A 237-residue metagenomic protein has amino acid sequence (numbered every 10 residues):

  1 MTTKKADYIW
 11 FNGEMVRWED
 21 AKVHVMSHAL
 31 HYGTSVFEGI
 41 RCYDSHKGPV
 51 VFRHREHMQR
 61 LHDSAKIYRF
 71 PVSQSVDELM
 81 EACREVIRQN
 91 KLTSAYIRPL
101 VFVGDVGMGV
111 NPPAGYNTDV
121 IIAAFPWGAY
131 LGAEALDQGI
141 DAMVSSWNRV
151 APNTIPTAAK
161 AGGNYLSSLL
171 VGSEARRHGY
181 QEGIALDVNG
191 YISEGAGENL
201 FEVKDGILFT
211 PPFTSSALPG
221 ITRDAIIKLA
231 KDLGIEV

Functional and structural regions predicted by a protein language model:
M1-Q74, E78-E85, M108-V237: Helix-start/capping segments and mature chain N-termini
R88-A95, I235: Short secondary-structure junctions
F102-G107: Short, internal active-site loops enriched in acidic
